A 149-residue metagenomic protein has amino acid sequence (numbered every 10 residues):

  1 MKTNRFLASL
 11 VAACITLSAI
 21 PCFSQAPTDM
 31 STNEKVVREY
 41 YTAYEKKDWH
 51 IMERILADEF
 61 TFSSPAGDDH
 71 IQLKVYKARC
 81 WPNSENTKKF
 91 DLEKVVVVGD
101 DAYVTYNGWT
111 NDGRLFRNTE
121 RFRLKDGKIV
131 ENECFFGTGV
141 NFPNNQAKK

Functional and structural regions predicted by a protein language model:
T3-N4, C14-H50, R54, D58 (+1 more regions): Short, low-complexity N-terminal intrinsically disordered segments enriched in polar/charged residues
V37-Y40, I51-M52, F60, Y76 (+4 more regions): Hydrophobic pocket/interface hotspot
L56, Y106-T110, F136: Short beta-strand segments enriched in hydrophobic/aromatic residues within well-folded beta-rich domains
E59-I71, E85: A short gly/proline-enriched turn/hairpin at secondary-structure junctions
D68, D112-F116, K128: Short acidic/polar mixed-charge low-complexity motifs
K77-L115, T119: Surface-exposed, charged secondary-structure patches
R117-Q146: Short beta-strand edge/turn micro-motifs at domain boundaries
